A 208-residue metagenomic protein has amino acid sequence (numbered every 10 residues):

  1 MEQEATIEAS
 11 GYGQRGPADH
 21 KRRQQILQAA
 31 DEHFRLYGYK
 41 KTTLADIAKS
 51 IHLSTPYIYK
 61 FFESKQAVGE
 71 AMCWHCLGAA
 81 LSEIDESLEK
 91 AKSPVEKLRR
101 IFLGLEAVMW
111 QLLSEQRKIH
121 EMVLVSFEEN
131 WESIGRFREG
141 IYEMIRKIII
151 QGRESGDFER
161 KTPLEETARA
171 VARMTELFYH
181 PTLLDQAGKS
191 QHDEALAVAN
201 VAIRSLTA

Functional and structural regions predicted by a protein language model:
M1-K21: N-terminal intrinsically disordered/low-complexity leader segments
D19, L27, G69, C73 (+5 more regions): Amphipathic, non-transmembrane alpha-helical scaffold segments
Q25, A29-A67, A71: Helix-turn-helix
A29-H33, V108, M174: Short amphipathic alpha-helical elements of helix-turn-helix/winged-helix folds
A71, H75, D85-Q111, L164-V171: Hydrophobic alpha-helical connector segments
G78-L81, E129-S155, E165-R169, D193: Amphipathic alpha-helical packing segments from all-alpha helical-bundle domains
E106-R146: Short secondary-structure transition hinges
R117-L124, W131, R153-A199: Hydrophobic/aromatic-rich alpha-helical bundle segments in the mid-to-C-terminal region
